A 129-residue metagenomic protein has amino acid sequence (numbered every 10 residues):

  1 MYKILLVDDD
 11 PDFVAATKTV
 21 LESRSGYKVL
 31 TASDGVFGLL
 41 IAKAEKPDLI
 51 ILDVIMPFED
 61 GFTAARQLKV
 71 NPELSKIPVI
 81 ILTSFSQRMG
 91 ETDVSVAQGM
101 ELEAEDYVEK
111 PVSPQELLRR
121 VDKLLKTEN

Functional and structural regions predicted by a protein language model:
V7-D8, A32, I50: Conserved sequence signature across two-component system core domains
P11-L30: Two-component/phosphorelay signaling modules centered on CheY-like receiver
D34-F37, D60-R66: Acidic catalytic/metal-coordinating carboxylates
E45-I51: Active-site beta3 strand of CheY-like receiver
M56: Receiver (REC) domain active-site loop signature in two-component systems and cognate sites in sensor histidine kinases
T63, S86-D106, Q115, R119: Alpha4 helix (beta4-alpha4-beta5 surface) of REC/receiver domains from two-component response regulators
L82-T83: Hydrophobic/aromatic residues positioned on beta-strands within the core alpha/beta folds
K110: A Lys-centered signature of the CheY-like receiver
